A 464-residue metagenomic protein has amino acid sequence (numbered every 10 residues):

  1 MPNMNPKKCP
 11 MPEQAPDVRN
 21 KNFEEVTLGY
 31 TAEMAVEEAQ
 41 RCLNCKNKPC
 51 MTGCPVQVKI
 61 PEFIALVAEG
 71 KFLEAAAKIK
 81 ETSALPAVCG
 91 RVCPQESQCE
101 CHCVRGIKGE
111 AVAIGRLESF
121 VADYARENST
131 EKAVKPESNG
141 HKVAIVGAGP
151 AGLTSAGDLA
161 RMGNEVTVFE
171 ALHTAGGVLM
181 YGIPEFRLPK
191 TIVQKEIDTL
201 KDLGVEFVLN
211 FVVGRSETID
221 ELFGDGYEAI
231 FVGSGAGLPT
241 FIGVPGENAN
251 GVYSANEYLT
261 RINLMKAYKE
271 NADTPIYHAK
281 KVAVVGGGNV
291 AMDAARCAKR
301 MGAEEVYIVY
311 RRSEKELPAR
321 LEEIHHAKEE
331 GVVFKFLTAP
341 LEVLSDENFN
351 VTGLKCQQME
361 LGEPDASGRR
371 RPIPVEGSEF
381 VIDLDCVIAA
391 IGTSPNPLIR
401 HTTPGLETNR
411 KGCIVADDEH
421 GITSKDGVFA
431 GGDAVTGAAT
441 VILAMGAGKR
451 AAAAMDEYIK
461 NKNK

Functional and structural regions predicted by a protein language model:
T52, V56-K135, K201, L209 (+1 more regions): Glycine/serine-rich phosphate-binding loop and adjoining beta1-alpha1 elements at the start of nucleotide-handling
E74, E137, K142-V146, Q194-V244 (+4 more regions): Feature captures the FAD/FMN-dependent oxidoreductase FAD-binding
A84, G149-A151, T174, G288-V290 (+1 more regions): Residue-level detector of alpha-helix initiation sites
V121-E137, K195-R215, F241-M301, N409-E419 (+1 more regions): Glycine-rich dinucleotide-binding loop and its adjacent helix/turn
H141-T167, A291-K299: N-terminal Rossmann-like FAD-binding beta1-loop-alpha1 element of flavoenzymes
E165-V168, L172-L203, F207, A295-E342: Rossmann-like dinucleotide-binding cores of NAD(P)H-dependent redox enzymes
N248-H278, P364-A438: FAD-site-proximal beta/loop scaffold in flavoenzymes
A434-K462: A conserved FAD-binding loop/helix module that cradles the flavin
